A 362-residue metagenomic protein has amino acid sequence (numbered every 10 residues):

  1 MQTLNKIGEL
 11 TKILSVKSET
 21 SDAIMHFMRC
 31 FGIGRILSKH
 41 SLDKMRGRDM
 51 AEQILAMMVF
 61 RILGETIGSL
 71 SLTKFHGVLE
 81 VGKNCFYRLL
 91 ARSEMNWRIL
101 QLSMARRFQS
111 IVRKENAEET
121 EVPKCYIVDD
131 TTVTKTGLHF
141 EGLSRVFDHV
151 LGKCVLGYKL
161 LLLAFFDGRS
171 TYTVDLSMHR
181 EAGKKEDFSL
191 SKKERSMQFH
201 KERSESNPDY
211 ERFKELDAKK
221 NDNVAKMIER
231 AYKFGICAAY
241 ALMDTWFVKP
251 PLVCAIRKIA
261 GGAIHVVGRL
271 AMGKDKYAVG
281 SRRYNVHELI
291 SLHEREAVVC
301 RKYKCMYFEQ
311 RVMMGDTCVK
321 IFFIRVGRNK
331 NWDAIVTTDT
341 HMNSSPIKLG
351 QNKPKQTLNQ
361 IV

Functional and structural regions predicted by a protein language model:
M1-D43, E119, K124, K135 (+3 more regions): Single, function-defining residue in the core of a domain
L4, H40-S41, A91-E194, K304-Q310: Active-site-proximal, Lys/Arg-enriched surface segment that forms a nucleic-acid-binding/basic interface patch
T20, R29, Q53-A56, S71: Short N-terminal amphipathic alpha-helix/helix-capping patch enriched in small hydrophobics with frequent Ser/Thr
L37-A51, G64-L138, R145, V248-K249 (+4 more regions): Electropositive nucleic-acid engagement tracts
E52-T66, L162: Short, hydrophobic/amphipathic alpha-helical patches that form generic packing surfaces within helical domains
G64-L70, D167-T173, N343: Short helix-capping/linker segments at secondary-structure and domain boundaries
